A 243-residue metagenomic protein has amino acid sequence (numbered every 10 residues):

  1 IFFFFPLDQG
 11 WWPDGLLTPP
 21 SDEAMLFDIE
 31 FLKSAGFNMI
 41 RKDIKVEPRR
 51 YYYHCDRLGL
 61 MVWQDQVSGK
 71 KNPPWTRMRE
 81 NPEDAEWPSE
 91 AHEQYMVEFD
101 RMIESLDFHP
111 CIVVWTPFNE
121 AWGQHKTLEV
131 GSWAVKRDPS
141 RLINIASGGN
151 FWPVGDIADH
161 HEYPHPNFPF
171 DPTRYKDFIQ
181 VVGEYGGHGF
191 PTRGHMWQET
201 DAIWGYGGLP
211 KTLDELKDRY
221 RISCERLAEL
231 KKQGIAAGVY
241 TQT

Functional and structural regions predicted by a protein language model:
I1-L32, Y53: N-terminal carbohydrate-binding accessory modules
L26-F31, M39-T243: Substrate-binding/catalytic cleft of secreted carbohydrate-active enzymes, primarily glycoside hydrolases
A35: Active-site charged/polar residues at nucleotide-handling catalytic sites that mediate phosphoryl, nucleotidyl
